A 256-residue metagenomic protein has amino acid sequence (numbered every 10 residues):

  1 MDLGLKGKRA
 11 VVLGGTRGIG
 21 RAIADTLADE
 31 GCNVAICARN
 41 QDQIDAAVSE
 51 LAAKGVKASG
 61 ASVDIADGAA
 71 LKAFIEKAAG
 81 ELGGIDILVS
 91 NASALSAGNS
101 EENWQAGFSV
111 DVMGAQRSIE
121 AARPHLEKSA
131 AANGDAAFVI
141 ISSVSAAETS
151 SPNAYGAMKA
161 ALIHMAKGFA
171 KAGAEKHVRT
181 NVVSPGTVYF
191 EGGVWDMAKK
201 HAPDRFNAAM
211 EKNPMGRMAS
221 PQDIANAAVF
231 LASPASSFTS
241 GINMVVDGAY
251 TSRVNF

Functional and structural regions predicted by a protein language model:
T16-R17: Conserved glycine-rich cofactor-binding loop
Q41-D42, S62-F74, Q222-D223: The beta1-alpha1 cofactor-binding region of Rossmann-like NAD(H)/NADP(H)-dependent oxidoreductases
A53, E175, T187-K212, D223 (+1 more regions): A glycine/serine/threonine-rich, flexible loop-to-helix segment that serves as the NAD(P) cofactor-binding "lid"
A94-N99, A130-E175, T187-F190: Catalytic loop of short-chain dehydrogenase/reductase
G98-S109: Short alpha-helical oligomerization interface
A174-R179, T239-G241: Short, small/polar-rich loop/turn modules that mediate ligand/substrate recognition or access, typified
V229, S240-F256: Short C-terminal tail/terminal secondary-structure segment of NAD(P)H-dependent dehydrogenase/reductase domains
